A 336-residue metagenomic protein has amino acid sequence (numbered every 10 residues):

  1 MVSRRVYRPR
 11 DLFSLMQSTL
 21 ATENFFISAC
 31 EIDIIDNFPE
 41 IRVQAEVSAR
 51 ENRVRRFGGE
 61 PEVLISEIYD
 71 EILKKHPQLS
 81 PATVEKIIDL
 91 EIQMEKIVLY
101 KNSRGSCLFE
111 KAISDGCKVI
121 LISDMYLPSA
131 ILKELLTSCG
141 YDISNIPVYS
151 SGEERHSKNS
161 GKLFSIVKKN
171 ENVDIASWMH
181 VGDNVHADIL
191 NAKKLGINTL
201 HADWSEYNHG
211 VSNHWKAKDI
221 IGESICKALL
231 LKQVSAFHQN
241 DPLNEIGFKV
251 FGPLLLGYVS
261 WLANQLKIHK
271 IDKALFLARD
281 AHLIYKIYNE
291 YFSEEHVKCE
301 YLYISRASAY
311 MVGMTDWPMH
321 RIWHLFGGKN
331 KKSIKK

Functional and structural regions predicted by a protein language model:
M1-R8: Asp-based phosphoryl-transfer active-site loop
M16-T19, A29-L90: A metal-dependent, Asp-based hydrolase signature
V84-C139, P147-S150, K273-D280: Substrate-recognition element of Asp-dependent hydrolases with the DxDx(T/V) motif
M125-S129, V185-H186, G252, L275-I284 (+1 more regions): Gly/Ser/Thr-rich loops at beta-strand to alpha-helix junctions that form or flank small-molecule/cofactor-binding
N159-H186: Conserved Lys-Pro-Asp/Glu-containing loop-to-beta segment of HAD-superfamily phosphomonoesterases, centered on
N184-T199: Acidic, divalent-metal-coordinating active-site segment for phosphoryl/phosphodiester hydrolysis, typified by short
E206-Y258: Flexible inter-domain linker/hinge segments
V297-K335: Long, charge-dense
